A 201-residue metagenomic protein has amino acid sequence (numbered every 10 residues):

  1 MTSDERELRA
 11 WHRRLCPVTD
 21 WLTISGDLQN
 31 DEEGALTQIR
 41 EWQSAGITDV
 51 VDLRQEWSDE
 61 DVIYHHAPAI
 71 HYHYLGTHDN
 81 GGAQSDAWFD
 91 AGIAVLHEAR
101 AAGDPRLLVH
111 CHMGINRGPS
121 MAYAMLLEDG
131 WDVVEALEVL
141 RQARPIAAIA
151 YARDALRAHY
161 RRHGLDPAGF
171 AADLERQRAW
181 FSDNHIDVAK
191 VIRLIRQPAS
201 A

Functional and structural regions predicted by a protein language model:
M1-R6, C16-P17, T23, A171-A201: Intrinsically disordered, low-complexity regulatory segments that flank or lie outside the structured catalytic cores
E7-R106, A124-H159, L165-P167: Cysteine-based protein phosphatase catalytic domain of the PTP/DSP
C111: Short cysteine clusters
I115-S120: Glycine-rich nucleophile elbow surrounding the catalytic serine of serine-hydrolase chemistry
